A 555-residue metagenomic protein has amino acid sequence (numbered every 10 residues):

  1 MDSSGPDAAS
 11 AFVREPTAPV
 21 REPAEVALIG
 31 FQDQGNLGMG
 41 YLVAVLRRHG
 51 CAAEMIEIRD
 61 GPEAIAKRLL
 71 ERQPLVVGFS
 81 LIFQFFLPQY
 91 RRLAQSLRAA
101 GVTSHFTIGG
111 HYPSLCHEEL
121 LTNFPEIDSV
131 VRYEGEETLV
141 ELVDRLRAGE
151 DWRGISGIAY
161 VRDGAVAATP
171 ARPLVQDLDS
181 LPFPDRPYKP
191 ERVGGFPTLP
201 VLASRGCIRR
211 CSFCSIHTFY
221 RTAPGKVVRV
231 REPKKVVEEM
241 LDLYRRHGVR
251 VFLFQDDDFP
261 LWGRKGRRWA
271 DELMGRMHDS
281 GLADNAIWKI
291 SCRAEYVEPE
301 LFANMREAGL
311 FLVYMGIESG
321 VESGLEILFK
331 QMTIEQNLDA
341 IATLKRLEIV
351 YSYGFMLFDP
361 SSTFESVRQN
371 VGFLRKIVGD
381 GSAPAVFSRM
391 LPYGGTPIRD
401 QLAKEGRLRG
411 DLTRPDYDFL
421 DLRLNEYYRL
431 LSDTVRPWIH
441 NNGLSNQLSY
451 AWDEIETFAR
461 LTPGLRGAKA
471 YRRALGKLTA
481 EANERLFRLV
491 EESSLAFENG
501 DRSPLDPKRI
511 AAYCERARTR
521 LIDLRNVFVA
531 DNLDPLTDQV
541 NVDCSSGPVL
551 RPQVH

Functional and structural regions predicted by a protein language model:
M1-I29, R47-C51, P62-L75, F79 (+3 more regions): Radical SAM enzyme core and accessory elements
D2-P23, I155, Y160-A203, P548-L550 (+1 more regions): N-terminal [4Fe-4S]-dependent radical SAM core
E15, E25, F31-Q32, G38 (+3 more regions): Glycine-rich beta-alpha loop elements in corrinoid/cobalamin-binding modules across cobalamin-dependent enzymes
V26, F106, I155, F252 (+4 more regions): Hydrophobic/aromatic residues located in beta-strands of well-ordered beta-sheets within soluble catalytic
G30, M55-R59, T218, F355-L357 (+1 more regions): Residue-level recognition of beta-strand->loop/alpha-helix junctions
H117, R209, F213, W262-R264 (+4 more regions): Flexible glycine/acidic-rich beta-alpha junction loops that bind and position SAM and/or redox cofactors in anaerobic
H117-N123, L301, S361-K376: Catalytic cores of alpha/beta
D179-Y351, D359, G372: Radical SAM [4Fe-4S] cluster-binding motif and immediate context
